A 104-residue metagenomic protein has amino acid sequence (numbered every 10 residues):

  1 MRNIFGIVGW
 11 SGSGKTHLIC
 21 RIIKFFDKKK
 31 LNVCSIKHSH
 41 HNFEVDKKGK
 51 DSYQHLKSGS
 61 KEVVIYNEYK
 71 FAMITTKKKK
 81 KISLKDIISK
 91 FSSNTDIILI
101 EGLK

Functional and structural regions predicted by a protein language model:
M1, G59, S93-N94: Short loop/turn elements that form and flank the Walker-type P-loop nucleotide-binding site in RecA-like NTPase cores
I4: Walker A (P-loop) ATP-phosphate-binding motif of ABC ATPase nucleotide-binding domains
I7: Hydrophobic anchor at the beta1->P-loop junction of P-loop NTPases
S11: The conserved Walker
G14: Conserved glycine(s) of the Walker
L18-I19: Post-Walker A alpha-helix
I23-K79: N-terminal phosphate/diphosphate-binding loop that engages ATP/GTP or pyrophosphate donors across diverse enzyme folds
T75-K104: Phosphate-binding/switch loop-helix module in NTP-utilizing enzymes
